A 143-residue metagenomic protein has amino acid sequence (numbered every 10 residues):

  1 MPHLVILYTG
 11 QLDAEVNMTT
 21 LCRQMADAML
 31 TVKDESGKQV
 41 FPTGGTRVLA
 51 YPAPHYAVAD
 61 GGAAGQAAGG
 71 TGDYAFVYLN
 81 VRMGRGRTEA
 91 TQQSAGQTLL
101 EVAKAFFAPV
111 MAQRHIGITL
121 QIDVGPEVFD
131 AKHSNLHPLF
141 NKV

Functional and structural regions predicted by a protein language model:
M1-V143: A domain-level signal for the structural core that forms small-molecule/cofactor-binding pockets and catalytic centers
